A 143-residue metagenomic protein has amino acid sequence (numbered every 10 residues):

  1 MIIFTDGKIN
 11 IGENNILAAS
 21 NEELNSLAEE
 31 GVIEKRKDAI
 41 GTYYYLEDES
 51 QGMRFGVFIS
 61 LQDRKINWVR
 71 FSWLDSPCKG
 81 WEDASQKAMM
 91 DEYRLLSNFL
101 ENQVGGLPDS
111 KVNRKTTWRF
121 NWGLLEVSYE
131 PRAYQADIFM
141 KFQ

Functional and structural regions predicted by a protein language model:
M1-T116, W122-L125, E130-Q143: Short helix/turn-capping signatures at newly exposed starts of structured segments
